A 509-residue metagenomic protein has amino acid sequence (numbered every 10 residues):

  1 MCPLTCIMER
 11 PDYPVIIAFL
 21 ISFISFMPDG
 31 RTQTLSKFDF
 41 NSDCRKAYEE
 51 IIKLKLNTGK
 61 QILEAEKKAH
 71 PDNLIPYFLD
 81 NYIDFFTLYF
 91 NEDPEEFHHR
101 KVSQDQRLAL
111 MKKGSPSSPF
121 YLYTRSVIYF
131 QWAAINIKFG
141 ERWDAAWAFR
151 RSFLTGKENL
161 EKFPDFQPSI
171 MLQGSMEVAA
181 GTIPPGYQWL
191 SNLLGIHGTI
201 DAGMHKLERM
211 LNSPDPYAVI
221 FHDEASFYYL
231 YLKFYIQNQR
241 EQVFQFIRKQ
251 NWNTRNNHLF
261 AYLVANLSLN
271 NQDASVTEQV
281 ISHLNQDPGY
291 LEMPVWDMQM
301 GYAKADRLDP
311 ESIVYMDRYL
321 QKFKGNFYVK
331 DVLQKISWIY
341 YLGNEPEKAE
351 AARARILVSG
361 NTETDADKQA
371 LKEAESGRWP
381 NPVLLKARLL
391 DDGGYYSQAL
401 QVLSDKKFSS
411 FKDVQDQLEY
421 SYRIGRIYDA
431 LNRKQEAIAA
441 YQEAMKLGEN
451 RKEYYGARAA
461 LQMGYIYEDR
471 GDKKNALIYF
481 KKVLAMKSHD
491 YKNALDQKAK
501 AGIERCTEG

Functional and structural regions predicted by a protein language model:
Q33-T34, A65-P71, K162, N192-H197 (+9 more regions): Solenoid-like repeat scaffolds
T34-D43, E50-I62, Y77-Y231, Y235-Q245: Short coil/linker segments at helix-helix boundaries
K37-D43, S118, F166-Q167, P185 (+9 more regions): Generic helix N-cap/helix-start motif at coil->alpha-helix transitions
S42-K55, L263, N381-Q398: Alpha-helical segment of the N-proximal tetratricopeptide repeat
Y48, Y82, V127, A134 (+10 more regions): Residue-level recognition of tetratricopeptide repeat
L54, G140, Q237-N238, Q272 (+5 more regions): Residue-level detector of the short coil/turn that links helix A to helix B within each tetratricopeptide repeat
I62-L63, F97-K112, D144-T155, G195-R209 (+7 more regions): Alpha-helical repeat scaffolds
S226-L230, F234-Y235, L384-G393, S410-E453: Alpha-helical adaptor scaffolds
